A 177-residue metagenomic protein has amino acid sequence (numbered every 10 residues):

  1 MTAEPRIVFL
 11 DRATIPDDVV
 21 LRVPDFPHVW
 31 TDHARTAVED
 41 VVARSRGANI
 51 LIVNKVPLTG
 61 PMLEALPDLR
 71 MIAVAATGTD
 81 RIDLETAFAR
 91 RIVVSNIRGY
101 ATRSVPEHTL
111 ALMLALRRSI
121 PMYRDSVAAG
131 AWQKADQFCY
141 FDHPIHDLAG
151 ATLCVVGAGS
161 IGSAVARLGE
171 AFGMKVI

Functional and structural regions predicted by a protein language model:
M1-A48: N-terminal glycine-/charge-rich "phosphate-binding" loop or analogous flexible N-terminal tail
E4, L69, A149-T152: Phosphate-coordination loops involved in phosphoryl transfer and adenosine-cofactor binding
A34, N54, A75-A76, I92-R103: Short beta->alpha connector loops at strand-helix junctions that form conserved, small/polar/Pro-enriched
A48, L66-L69: An anion/phosphate-binding loop that grips the pyrophosphate of nucleotide cofactors and donors
D80-R91: Rossmann-fold NAD(P)-binding glycine/threonine-rich loop
R98-T152: Phosphate-binding beta-alpha-beta segment of Rossmann-like dinucleotide-binding domains, i.e., the NAD(P)
C139-I177: Rossmann-like dinucleotide/phosphate-binding beta-alpha-beta segment
